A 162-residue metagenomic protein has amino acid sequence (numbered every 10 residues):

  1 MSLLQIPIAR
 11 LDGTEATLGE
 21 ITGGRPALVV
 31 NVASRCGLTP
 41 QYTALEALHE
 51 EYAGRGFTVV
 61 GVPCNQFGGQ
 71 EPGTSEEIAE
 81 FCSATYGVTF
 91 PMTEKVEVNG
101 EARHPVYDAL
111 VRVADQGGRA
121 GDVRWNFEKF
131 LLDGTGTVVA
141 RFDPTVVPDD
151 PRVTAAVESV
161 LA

Functional and structural regions predicted by a protein language model:
M1-Q5, A9, A162: N-terminal targeting signals for export/organelle localization
I6-P26, H49-Y52: A short beta-strand-turn-helix
G24-P26, R35, P40-V62, S83-Y86: Conserved helix-turn-beta segment immediately C-terminal to the redox Cys motif in thioredoxin-like folds
P40-T43, G73, H104-P105, P151-R152: Generic recognition of short, well-ordered alpha-helical segments
G56-T74, T89-G100: Thiol-based oxidoreductase modules, predominantly thioredoxin-like and allied folds used for disulfide exchange
E76-N126: Short, internal strand/loop/helix patches that form the active-site neighborhood or redox-interaction surface
D108, V113-A162: Thiol-/selenol-based redox modules, centered on thioredoxin-like and closely related oxidoreductase domains
